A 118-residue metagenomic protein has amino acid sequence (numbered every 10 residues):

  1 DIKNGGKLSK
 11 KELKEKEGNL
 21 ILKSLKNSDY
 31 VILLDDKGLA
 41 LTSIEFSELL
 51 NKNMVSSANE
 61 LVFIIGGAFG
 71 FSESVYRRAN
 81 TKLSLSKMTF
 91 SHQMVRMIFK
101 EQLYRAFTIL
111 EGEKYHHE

Functional and structural regions predicted by a protein language model:
I2-N59: S-adenosyl-L-methionine/SAH cofactor-binding core of RNA-modifying enzymes
K37, G67, M94: Conserved residues at beta->alpha junctions
I44-N59, S86-Q93, K114-E118: A short, terminal or domain-edge coil/loop segment
L61-F63, T81: Generic beta-strand structural signal
G66, S72: Rossmann-fold NAD(P)-binding glycine/threonine-rich loop
E73-H117: Structured adenosyl-cofactor binding patch, chiefly the S-adenosyl-L-methionine
